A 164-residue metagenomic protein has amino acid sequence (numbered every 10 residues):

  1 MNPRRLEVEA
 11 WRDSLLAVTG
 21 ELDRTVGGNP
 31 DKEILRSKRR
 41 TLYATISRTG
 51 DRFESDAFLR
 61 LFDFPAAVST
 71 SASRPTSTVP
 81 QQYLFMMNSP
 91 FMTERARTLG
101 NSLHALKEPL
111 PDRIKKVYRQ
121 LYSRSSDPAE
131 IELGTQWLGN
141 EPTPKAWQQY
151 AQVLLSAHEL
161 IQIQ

Functional and structural regions predicted by a protein language model:
M1-L121, S125, L154-Q164: An acidic, gly/pro-interrupted, aromatic-rich
P109-L110, P142-A146: Short, charged, surface-exposed loops that flank catalytic or proteolytic processing sites
E132-E141: Amphipathic alpha-helical segments that form the core helices of the histone-fold
Y150: Globin-like tetrapyrrole-binding proteins
